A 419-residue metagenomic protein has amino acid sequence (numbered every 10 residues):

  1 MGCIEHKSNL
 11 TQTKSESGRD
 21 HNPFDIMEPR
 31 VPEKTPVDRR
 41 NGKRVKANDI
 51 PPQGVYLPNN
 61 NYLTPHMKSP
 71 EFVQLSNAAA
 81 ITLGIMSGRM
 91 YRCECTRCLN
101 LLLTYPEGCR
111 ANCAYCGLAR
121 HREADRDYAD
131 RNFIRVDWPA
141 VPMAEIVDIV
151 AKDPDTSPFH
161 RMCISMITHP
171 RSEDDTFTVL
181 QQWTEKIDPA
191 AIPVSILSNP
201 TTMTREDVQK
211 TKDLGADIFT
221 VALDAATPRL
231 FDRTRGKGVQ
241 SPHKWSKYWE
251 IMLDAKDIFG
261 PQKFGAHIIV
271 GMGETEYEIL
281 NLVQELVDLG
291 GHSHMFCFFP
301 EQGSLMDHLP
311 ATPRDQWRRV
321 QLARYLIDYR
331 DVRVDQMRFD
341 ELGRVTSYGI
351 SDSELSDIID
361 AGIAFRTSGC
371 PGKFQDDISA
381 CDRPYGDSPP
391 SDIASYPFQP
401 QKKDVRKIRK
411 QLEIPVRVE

Functional and structural regions predicted by a protein language model:
G2-H6, P23-F24, R40-R97, I258 (+1 more regions): Auxiliary Fe-S-binding modules of radical SAM enzymes
F72, A78-R122, P154, R161-I164: N-terminal pre-triad scaffold of radical SAM enzymes
R120-D175, A190-D207, T211-W249, H292-H294: Core AdoMet radical
D153-P154, W183, I187, T211 (+2 more regions): Generic structural signal for hydrophobic
H160-K186, G271-E278: Conserved glycine-rich "GG(E/T)P / GGGxP" loop and the immediately following alpha-helix in the radical SAM core
F177-A191, H243-P261, R314-R330: Alpha-helix-loop-beta-strand connector modules within alpha/beta enzyme cores
S195-T201, K237-G238, I251-Y277, G303: Conserved strand-turn element in the central/C-terminal portion of the radical SAM core barrel that lines
T204-T211, M272-D288: Catalytic cores of alpha/beta
